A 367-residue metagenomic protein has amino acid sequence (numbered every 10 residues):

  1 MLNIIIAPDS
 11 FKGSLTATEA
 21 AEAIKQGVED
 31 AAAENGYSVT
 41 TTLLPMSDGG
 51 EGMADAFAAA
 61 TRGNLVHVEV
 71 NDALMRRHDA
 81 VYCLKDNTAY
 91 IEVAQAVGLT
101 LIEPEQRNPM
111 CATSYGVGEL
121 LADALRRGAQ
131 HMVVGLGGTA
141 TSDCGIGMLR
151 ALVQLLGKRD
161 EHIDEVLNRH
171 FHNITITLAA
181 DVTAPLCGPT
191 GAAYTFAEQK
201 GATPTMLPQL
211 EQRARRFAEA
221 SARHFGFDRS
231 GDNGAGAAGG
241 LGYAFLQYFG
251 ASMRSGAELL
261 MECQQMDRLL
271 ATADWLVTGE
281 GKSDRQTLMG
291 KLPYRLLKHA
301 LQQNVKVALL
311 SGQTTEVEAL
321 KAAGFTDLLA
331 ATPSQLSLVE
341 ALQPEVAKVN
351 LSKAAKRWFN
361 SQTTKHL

Functional and structural regions predicted by a protein language model:
L2-L136, A140-L367: N-terminal loops that bind phosphate or other acidic moieties and the adjacent beta-alpha structural core
